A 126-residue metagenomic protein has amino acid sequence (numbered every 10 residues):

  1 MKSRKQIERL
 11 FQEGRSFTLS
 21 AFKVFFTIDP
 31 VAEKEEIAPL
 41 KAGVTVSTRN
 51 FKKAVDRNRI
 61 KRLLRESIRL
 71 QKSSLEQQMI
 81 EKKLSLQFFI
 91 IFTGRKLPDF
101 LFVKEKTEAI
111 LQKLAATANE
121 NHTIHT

Functional and structural regions predicted by a protein language model:
M1-T126: Positively charged, solvent-exposed patches that mediate nucleic-acid binding
